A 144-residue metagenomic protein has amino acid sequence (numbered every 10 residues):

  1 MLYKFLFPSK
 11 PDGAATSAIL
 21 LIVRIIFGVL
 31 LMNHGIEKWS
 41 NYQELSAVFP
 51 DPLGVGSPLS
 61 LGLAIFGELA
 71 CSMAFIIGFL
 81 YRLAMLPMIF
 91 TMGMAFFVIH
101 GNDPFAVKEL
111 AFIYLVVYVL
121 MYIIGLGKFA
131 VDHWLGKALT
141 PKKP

Functional and structural regions predicted by a protein language model:
M1-S40, P58-F66, M73, I77-P144: Extended, low-polarity transmembrane helix blocks
L45-S57: Perimembrane loop-to-helix junctions flanking transmembrane segments
